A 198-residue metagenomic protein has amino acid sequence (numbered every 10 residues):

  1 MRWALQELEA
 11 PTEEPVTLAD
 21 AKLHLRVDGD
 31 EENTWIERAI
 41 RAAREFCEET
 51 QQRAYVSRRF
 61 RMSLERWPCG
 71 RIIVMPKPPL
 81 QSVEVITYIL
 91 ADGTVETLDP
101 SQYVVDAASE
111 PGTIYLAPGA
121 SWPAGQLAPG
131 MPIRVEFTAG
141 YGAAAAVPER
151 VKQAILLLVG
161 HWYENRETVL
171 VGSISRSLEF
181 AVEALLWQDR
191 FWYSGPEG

Functional and structural regions predicted by a protein language model:
M1-G198: Divalent metal-cofactor coordination and adjacent catalytic microenvironments
